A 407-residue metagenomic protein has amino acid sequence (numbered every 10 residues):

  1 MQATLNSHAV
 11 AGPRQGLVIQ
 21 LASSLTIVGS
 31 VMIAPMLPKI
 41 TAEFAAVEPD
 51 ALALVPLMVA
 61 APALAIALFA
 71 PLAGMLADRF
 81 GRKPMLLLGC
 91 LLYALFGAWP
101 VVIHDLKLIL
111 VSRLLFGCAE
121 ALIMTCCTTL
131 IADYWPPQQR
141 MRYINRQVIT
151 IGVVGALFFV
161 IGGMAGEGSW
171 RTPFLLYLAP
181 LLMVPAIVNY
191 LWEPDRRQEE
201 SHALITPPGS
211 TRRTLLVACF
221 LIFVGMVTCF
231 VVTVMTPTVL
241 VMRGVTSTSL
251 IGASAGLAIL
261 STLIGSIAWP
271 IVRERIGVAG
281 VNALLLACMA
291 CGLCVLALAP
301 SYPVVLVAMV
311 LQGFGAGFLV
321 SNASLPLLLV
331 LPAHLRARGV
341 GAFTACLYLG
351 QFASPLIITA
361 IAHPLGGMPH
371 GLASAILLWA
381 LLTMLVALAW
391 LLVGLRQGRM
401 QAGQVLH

Functional and structural regions predicted by a protein language model:
L37-A67: Extracellular/periplasmic helix-loop-helix junction of adjacent transmembrane segments in MFS-like secondary
L57-A73, G256-A268: Central cavity-lining transmembrane alpha-helices of secondary-active solute carriers, predominantly the Major
A67-L106: Conserved MFS/SLC helix-loop-helix module at the cytosolic interface between two early adjacent transmembrane helices
L68-G81, G265-V278, A362: Helix-to-loop junctions at the C-terminal end of transmembrane segments in multipass secondary transporters
L106, S112-I151: Cytoplasmic helix-loop-helix junction between adjacent transmembrane helices in 12-TM secondary transporters
P137-Q138, R146-W192: Helix-loop-helix hairpin linking two adjacent transmembrane segments in secondary transporters
P173-N189, A373-L392: Symmetry-related core transmembrane helices of the 12-TM Major Facilitator Superfamily/SLC fold
T214-G256: Extracytoplasmic gate region of multi-pass secondary transporters
